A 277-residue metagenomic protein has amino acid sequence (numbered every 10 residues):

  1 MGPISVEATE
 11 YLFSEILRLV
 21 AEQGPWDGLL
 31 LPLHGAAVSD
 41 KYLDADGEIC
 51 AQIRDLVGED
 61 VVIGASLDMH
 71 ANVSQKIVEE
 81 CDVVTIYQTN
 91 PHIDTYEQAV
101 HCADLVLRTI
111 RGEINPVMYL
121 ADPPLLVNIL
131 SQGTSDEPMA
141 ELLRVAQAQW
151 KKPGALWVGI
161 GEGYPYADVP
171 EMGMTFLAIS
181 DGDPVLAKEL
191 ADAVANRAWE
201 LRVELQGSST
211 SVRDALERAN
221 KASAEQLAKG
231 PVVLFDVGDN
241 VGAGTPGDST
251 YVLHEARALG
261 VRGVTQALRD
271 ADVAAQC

Functional and structural regions predicted by a protein language model:
M1-D27, L31-S39, D168-E171, F176 (+4 more regions): Metal-dependent C-N hydrolase catalytic cores
G2-F13, A21-R111, P231-L253, R257 (+1 more regions): Active-site histidine-anchored catalytic micro-motif
L31-H34, H70, V117-L120, G161-E162 (+1 more regions): Core alpha/beta catalytic barrel or barrel-like domain that forms the active/cofactor pocket in diverse metabolic
G58-D60, P116-Y119, Q226-K229: Short helix-terminating capping/connector loops at secondary-structure junctions
E79-C81, E113-A121, P165-P170, A193: Short, compositionally biased low-complexity segments
A99, A103, L107-Q147: Conserved anion/nucleotide-ligand pocket segment
L130-C277: Hard-cation-handling environments
